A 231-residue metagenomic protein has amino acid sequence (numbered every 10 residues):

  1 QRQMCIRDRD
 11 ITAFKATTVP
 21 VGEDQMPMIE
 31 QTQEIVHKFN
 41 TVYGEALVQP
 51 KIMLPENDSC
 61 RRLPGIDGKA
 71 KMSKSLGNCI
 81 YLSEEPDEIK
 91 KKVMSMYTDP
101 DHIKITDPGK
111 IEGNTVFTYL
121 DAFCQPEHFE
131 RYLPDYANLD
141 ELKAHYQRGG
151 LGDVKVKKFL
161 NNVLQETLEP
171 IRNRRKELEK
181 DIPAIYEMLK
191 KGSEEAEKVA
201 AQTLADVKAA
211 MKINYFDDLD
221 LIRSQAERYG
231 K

Functional and structural regions predicted by a protein language model:
R2-I6: Short, small-residue-biased leader/transition segments that mark boundaries at the very start of proteins
R7-M26: Conserved alpha/beta enzyme-core scaffolds, especially Rossmann-like or related mixed alpha/beta domains that build
P27, Q33-K231: Conserved nucleotide- and phosphate/pyrophosphate-binding catalytic cores in adenylate/nucleotidyl-handling enzymes
